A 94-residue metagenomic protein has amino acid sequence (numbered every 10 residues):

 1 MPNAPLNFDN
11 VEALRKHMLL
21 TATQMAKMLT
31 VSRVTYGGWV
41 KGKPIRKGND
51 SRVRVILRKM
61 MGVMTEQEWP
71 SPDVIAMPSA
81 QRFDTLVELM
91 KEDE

Functional and structural regions predicted by a protein language model:
M1-H17: A short, Lys/Arg-rich alpha-helix, primarily the initiator
L14, M28, W39: Residues in the recognition helix of alpha-helical DNA-binding motifs
Q24-A26: Short alpha-helical "recognition helix" segments of helix-turn-helix
V31-G48: Recognition helix of helix-turn-helix/homeodomain-like DNA-binding domains that insert into the DNA major groove
G48-E68: DNA major-groove recognition helix of helix-turn-helix/homeodomain DNA-binding modules
T65-E94: Short, charged recognition helix plus adjacent turn of helix-turn-helix-like nucleic-acid-binding domains
